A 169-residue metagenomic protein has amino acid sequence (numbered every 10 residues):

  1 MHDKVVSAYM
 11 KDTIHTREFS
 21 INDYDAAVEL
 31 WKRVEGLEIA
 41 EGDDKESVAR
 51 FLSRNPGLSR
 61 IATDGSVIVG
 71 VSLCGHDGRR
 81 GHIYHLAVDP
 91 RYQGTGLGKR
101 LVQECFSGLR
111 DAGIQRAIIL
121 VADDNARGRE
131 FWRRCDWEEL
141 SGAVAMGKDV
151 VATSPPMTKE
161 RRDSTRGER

Functional and structural regions predicted by a protein language model:
T13-A27: A short beta-loop-alpha structural element at the N-terminal edge of CoA-dependent acyl/N-acetyltransferase catalytic
E18, V28-G42: Helix-loop element at the rim of GNAT/NAT acetyltransferase active sites that forms part of the acceptor-substrate
L37-I61, G65: Active-site rim helix/loop that mediates acceptor-substrate recognition in acyltransferases
I61, V67-G75, H82-A87: Conserved beta-strand in the GNAT
G75-Y84, Q93, E139-A143: A conserved beta-turn-beta hairpin within the catalytic core of GNAT-like acetyltransferases that forms part
G94-S107, R134: Conserved acetyl-CoA-binding loop-helix of GNAT-fold acetyltransferases
L109-V121: Conserved GNAT acetyl-CoA-binding A-motif
I119-G128, G147-V150: Conserved beta-strand-loop-alpha-helix junction that forms the acyl-donor binding cleft
